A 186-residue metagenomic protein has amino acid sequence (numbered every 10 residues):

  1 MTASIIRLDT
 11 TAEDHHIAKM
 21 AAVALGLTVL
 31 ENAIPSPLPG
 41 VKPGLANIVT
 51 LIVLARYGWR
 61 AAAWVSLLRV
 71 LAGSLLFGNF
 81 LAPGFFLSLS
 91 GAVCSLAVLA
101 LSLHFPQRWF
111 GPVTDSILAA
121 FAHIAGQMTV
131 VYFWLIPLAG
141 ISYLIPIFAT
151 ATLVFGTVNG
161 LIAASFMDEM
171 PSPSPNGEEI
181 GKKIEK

Functional and structural regions predicted by a protein language model:
M1-I5, E178-K186: Short, intrinsically disordered terminal tails adjacent to the first/last structured region
T2-V53: Hydrophobic transmembrane alpha-helices
D14-K19, I48, I52, R60-L67 (+3 more regions): Hydrophobic alpha-helical transmembrane segments
M20-L27, L54, V65, R69 (+7 more regions): Alpha-helical transmembrane segments in multi-pass membrane proteins
A24, T28-N32, L54, G73-F77 (+4 more regions): Structural signal for membrane-spanning alpha-helices in multi-pass inner-membrane proteins, emphasizing helix cores
L27-P43, L68-A97, L144: Interfacial aromatic-anchored transmembrane helix boundaries in multi-pass membrane proteins
L45-A61, V98-L103: Generic transmembrane alpha-helix motif of multi-pass integral membrane proteins
F80-F86, L101, F105-K183: Membrane-embedded alpha-helical hairpins and interfacial helices in multi-pass inner-membrane proteins
